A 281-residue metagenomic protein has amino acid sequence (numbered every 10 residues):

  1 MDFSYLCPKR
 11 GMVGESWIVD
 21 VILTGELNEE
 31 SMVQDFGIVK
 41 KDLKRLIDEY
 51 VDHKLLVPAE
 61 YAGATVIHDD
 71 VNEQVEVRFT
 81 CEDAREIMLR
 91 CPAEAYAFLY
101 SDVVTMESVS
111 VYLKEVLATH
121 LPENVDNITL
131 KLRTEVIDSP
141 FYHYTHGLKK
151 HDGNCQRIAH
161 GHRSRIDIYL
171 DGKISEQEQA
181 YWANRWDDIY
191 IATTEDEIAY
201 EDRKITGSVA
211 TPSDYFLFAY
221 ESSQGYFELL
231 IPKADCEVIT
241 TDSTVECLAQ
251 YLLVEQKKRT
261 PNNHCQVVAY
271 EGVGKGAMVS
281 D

Functional and structural regions predicted by a protein language model:
M1-D281: Charge-rich, low-complexity N-terminal segments
